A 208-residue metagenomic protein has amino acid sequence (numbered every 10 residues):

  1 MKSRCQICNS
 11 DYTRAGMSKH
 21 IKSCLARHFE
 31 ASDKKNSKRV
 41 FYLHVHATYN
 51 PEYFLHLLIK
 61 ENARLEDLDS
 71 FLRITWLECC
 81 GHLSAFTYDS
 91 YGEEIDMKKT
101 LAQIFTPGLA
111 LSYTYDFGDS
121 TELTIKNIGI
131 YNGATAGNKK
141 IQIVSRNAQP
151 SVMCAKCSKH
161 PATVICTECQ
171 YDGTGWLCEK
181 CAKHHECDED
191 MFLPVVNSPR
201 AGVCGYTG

Functional and structural regions predicted by a protein language model:
M1-G208: Short linear regulatory motifs enriched in tryptophan with gly/pro/ser
